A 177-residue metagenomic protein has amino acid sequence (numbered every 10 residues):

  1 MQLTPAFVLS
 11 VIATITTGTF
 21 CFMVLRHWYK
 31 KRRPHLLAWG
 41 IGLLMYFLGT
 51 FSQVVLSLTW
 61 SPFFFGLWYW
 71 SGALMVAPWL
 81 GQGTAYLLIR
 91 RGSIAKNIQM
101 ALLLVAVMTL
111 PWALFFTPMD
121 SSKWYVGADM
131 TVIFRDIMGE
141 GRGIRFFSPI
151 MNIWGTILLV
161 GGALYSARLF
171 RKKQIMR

Functional and structural regions predicted by a protein language model:
M1-L3, M23-R32: Short, hydrophobic transmembrane alpha-helix segments
Q2-A13, W112-L164: Extracellular-loop-to-transmembrane junctions of the mid-late helices
T4-T17, R33-W112: Individual alpha-helical transmembrane segments in multi-pass integral membrane proteins
V8-I12, F22, W28, V55 (+3 more regions): Generic preference for well-ordered secondary structure
T19-L25, W79-Y86, R142-I175: Alpha-helical transmembrane segments in multipass membrane proteins, preferentially the mid-helix core
Y29-H35, K173-Q174: Short helix-adjacent coil turns
